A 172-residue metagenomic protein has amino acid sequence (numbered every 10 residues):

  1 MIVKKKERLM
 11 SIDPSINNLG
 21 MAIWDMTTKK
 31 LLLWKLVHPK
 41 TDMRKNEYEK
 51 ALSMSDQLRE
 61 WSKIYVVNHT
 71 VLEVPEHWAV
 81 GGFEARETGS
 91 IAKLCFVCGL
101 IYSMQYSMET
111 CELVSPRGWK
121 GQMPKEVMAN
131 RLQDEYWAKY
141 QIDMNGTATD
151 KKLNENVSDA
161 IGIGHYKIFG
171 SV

Functional and structural regions predicted by a protein language model:
M1-V172: Phosphate- and other anionic-substrate recognition elements at nucleic-acid/protein interfaces
